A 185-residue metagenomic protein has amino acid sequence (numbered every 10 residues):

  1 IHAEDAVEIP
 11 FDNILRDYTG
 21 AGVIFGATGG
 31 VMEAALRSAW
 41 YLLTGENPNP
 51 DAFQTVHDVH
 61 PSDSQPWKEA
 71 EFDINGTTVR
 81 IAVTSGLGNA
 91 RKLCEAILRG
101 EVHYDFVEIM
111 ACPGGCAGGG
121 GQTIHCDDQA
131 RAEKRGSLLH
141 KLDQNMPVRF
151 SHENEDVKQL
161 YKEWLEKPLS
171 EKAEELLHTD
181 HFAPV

Functional and structural regions predicted by a protein language model:
I1-V185: Iron-sulfur (Fe-S) cluster-binding modules
